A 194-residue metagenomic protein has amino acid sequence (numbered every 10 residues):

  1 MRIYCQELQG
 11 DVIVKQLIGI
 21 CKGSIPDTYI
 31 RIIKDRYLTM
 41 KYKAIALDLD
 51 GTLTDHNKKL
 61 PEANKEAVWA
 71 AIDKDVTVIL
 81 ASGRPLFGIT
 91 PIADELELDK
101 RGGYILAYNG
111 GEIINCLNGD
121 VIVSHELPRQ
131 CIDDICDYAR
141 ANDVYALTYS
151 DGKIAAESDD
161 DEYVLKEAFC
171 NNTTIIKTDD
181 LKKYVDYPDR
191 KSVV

Functional and structural regions predicted by a protein language model:
L8, V12, Q16-L47: Non-catalytic pre-domain segments flanking phosphatase-related domains
K43-N57: Asp-based phosphoryl-transfer active-site loop
K58-K74, S124-C131: Short, acidic loop-to-helix structural element flanking the phosphoryl-transfer center in phosphate-processing enzymes
V68-P91, N109, L147-Y149, S192: Substrate-recognition element of Asp-dependent hydrolases with the DxDx(T/V) motif
P85-I105: Substrate-recognition/cap helix-loop segment adjacent to the acidic, metal-dependent catalytic center of Asp-based
G103-I113: A short, structured active-site edge motif that brings together acidic residues
G111-V194: HAD-like small-molecule phosphatases
